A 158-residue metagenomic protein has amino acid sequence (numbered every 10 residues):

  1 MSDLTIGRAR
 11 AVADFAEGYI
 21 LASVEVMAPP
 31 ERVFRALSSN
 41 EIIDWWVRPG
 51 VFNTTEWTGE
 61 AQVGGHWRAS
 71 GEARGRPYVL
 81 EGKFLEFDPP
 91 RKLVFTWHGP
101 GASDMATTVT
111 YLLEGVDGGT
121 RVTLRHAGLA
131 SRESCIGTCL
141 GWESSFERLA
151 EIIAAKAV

Functional and structural regions predicted by a protein language model:
M1-I6, A127-V158: A conserved amphipathic terminal alpha-helix motif
M1-N53: Hydrophobic ligand-binding cavity/cleft-lining segments
E17-S23, P30, H66, V79 (+3 more regions): Intrinsic-disorder/low-complexity, polar/charged segments enriched in Ser/Thr/Lys/Arg/Asp/Glu/Gln
L21, E41-P77: Short beta-edge strand/loop motif at the mouth of beta-sheet-based domains
S23, V94-S144: Beta-strand/loop substructures that line and gate deep hydrophobic ligand-binding cavities in soluble
Q62-R68, D88-F95: Short, hydrophobic/aromatic-rich segments at coil-to-beta transitions
F87-D88, D117: A generic structural motif
